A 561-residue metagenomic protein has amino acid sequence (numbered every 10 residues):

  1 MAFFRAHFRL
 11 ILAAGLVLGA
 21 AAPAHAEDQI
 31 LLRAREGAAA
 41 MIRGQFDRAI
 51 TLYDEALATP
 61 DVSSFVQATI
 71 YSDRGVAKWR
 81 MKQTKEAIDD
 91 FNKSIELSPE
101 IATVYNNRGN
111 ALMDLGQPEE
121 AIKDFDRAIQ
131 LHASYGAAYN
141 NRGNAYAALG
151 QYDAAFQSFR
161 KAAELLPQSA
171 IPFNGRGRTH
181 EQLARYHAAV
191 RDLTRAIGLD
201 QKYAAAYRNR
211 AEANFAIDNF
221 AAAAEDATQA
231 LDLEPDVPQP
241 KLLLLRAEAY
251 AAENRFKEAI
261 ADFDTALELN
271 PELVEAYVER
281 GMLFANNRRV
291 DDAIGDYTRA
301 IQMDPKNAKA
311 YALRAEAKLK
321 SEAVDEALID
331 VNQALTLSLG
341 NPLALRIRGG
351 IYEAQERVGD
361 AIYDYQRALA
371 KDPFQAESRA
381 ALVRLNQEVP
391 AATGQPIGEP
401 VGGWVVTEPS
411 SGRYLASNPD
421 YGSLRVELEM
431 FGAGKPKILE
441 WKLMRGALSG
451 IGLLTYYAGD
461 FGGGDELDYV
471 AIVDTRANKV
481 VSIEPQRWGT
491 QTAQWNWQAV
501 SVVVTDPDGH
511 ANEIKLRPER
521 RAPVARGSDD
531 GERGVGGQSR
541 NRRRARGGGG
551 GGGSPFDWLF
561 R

Functional and structural regions predicted by a protein language model:
P23-T69: N-terminal leader/linker segments that initiate helical-solenoid repeat arrays
A34-I42, T69-R80, T103-D114, A137-A148 (+10 more regions): Conserved alpha-helical positions within TPR/SEL1-like repeat arrays
A56, P60, K93-S94, R127-A128 (+7 more regions): Canonical positions in the second alpha-helix
T59, S63, L97, L131 (+7 more regions): Structural marker of alpha-solenoid helical repeat scaffolds
V389-R413, S417, D474-R561: Acidic, small-residue rich beta-repeat scaffolds with periodic aromatic anchors
